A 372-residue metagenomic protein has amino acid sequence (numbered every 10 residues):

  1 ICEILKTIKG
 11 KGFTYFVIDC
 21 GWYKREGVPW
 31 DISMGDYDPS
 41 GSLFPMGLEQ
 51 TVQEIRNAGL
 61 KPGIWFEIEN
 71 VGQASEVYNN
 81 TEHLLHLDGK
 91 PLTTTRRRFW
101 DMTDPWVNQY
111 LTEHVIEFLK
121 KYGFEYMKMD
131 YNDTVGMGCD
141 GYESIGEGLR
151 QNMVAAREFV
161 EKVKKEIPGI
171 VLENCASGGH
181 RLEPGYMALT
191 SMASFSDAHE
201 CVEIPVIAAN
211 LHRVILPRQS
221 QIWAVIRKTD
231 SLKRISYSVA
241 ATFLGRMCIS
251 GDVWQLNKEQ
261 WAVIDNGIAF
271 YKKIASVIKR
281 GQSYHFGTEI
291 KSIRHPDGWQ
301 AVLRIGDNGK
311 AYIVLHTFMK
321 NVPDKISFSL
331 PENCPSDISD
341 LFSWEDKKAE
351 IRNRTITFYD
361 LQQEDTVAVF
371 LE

Functional and structural regions predicted by a protein language model:
I1-I116, Y122, Y126, V135-M137: Aromatic-lined carbohydrate-binding/catalytic grooves of carbohydrate-active enzymes
F16, I55, L111, D130 (+3 more regions): Conserved, mostly hydrophobic/aromatic
M46-L60, R150-I167: Alpha-helix-loop-beta-strand connector modules within alpha/beta enzyme cores
G72, V77-Q109, E113, M153-Q255: Glycan-recognition surfaces
R234, V239-T288: Catalytic cores of secreted or luminal carbohydrate-active enzymes
K291-C334, E364-F370: Carbohydrate-binding surface patches
S329-E345: Solvent-exposed beta-hairpin/edge-strand motifs
A349-E372: C-terminal beta-strand-rich structural cap/linker in extracellular carbohydrate-active enzymes
